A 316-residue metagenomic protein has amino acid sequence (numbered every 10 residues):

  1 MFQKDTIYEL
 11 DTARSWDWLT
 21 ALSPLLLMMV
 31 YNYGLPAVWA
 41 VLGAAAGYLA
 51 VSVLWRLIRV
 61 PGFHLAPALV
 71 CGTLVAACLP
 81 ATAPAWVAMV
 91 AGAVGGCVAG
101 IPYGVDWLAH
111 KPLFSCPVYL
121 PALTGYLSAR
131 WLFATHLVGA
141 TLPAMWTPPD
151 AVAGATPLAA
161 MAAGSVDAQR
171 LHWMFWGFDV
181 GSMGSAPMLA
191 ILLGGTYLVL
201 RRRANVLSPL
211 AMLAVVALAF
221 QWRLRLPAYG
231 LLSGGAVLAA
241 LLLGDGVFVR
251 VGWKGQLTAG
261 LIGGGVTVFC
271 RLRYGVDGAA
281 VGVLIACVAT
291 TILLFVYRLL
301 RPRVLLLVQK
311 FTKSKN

Functional and structural regions predicted by a protein language model:
M1-R56, T290-N316: N-terminal signal-anchor module of multipass membrane proteins
F2-D5, A50-V60, G96-A109, I191-R201 (+1 more regions): C-terminal ends of transmembrane helices
A21-M28, Y48-V51, A68-A77, G92-G96 (+4 more regions): Hydrophobic, membrane-inserted alpha-helices
G34-A46, T82-A91, M174-M188, R223-G235: Structural signature of hydrophobic alpha-helical transmembrane segments
A46-L54, A93-G104, Y126, R130 (+3 more regions): Alpha-helical transmembrane segments and their membrane-interface exit regions
W55-I101: Long, hydrophobic/aromatic-enriched structural stretches that serve as scaffold segments
Y103-L192: Long hydrophobic alpha-helical segments that form multi-pass transmembrane helix bundles in integral membrane proteins
Y119, A228-G235, G255-T258, Y274-A286: Loop-to-transmembrane alpha-helix initiation sites
